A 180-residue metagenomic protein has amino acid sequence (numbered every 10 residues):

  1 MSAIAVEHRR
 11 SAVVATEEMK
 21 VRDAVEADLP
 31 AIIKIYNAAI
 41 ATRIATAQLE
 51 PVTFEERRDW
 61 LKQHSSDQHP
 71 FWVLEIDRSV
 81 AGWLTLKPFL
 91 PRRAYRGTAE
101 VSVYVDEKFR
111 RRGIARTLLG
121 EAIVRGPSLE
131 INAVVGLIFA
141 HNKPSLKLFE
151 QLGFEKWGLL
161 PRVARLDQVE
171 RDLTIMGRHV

Functional and structural regions predicted by a protein language model:
M1-T16, R178-V180: Acyl-donor-binding surface of acyltransferase catalytic domains
K20-I32: A short beta-loop-alpha structural element at the N-terminal edge of CoA-dependent acyl/N-acetyltransferase catalytic
D23, P51-K108, L119-G120, R125 (+1 more regions): Acetyl-CoA-dependent GNAT
I33-L61: Conserved GNAT-fold acetyl-CoA-binding loop/helix
T85-P88, R93, V135-I138, E150 (+1 more regions): Conserved catalytic-core motifs of GNAT/GCN5-like acyltransferases
R110, G136-L146: Conserved beta-strand-loop-alpha-helix junction that forms the acyl-donor binding cleft
R111-V124, L146-Q151: Conserved acetyl-CoA-binding loop-helix of GNAT-fold acetyltransferases
G126-I138: Conserved GNAT acetyl-CoA-binding A-motif
